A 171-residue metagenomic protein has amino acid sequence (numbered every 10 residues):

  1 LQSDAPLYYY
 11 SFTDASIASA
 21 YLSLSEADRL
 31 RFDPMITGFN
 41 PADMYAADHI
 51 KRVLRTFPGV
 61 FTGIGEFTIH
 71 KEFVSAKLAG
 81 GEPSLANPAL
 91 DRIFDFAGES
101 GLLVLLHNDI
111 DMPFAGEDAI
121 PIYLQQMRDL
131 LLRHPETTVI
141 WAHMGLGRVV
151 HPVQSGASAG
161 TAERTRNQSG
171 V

Functional and structural regions predicted by a protein language model:
Q2-M112, G116-D118: Active-site gating/metal-coordination segments in enzymes
L78-V171: Catalytic pocket-lining loop regions of alpha/beta-barrel enzymes, especially the amidohydrolase/enolase/GH5 lineages
